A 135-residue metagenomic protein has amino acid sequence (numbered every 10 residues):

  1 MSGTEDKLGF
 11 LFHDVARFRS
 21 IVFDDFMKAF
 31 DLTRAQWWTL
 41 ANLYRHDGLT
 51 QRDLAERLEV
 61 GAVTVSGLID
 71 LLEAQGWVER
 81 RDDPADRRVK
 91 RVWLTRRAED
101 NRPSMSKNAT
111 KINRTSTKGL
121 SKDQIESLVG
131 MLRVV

Functional and structural regions predicted by a protein language model:
M1-F30: N-terminal leader segment of winged-helix/HTH proteins
D6-F10, F30-A41, R52: Short alpha-helical elements of helix-turn-helix
L11, F18, V22, W38-A41 (+2 more regions): Pre-recognition alpha-helix immediately N-terminal to the DNA-recognition helix within helix-turn-helix or winged-helix
H13-A16, A41-R45, S106, R133: Short, locally clustered residues in the helix-turn-helix/winged-helix DNA-binding domain
S20, G48, D70-R133: Charged, amphipathic alpha-helical coiled-coil/dimerization segments
N42, R57, Q75: Residues within the alpha-helical elements of helix-turn-helix
